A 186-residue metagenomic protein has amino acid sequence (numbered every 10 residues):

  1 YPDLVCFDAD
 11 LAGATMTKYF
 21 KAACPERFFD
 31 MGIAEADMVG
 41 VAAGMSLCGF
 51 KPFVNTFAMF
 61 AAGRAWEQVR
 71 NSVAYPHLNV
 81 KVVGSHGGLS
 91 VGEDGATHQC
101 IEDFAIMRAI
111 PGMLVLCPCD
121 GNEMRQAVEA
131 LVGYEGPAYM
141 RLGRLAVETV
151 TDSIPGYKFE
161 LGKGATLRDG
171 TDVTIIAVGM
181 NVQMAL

Functional and structural regions predicted by a protein language model:
Y1-P2, R168-V173: A short, charged/proline- and glycine-enriched loop that marks the coil->beta-strand transition at the N-terminal
Y1-R141, A146-V147, Y157-K158: Thiamine diphosphate
D152-S153: A short, charged helix-loop
T174-L186: Glycine-rich phosphate/diphosphate-binding loop of Rossmann-like nucleotide-binding domains
